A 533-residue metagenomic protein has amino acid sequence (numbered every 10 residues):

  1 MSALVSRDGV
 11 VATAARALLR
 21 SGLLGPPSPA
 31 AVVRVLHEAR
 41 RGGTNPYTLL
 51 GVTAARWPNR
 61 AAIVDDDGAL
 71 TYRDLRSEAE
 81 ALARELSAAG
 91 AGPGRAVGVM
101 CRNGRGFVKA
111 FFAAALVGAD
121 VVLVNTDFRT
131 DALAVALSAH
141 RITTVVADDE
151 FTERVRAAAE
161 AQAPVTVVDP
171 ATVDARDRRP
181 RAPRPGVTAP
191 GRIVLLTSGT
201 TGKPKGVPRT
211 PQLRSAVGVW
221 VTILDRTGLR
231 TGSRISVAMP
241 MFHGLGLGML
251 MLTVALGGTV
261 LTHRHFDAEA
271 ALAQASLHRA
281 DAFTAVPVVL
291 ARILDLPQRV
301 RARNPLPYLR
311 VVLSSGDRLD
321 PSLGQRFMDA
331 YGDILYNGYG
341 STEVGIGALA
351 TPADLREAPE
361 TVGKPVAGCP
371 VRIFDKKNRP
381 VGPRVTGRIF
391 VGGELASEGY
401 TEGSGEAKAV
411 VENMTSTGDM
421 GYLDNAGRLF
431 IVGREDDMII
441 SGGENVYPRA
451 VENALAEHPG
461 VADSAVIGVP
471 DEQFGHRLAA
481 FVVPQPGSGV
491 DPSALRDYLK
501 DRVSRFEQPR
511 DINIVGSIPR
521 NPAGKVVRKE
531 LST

Functional and structural regions predicted by a protein language model:
G42, G68, A83-F128, N445: Conserved AMP-binding/adenylate-forming
T71-R73, R192-G218: Conserved AMP-binding A3 loop
R76-A81, V207-R230: Conserved structural elements of the adenylate-forming
R84, F283, G393, E398-G399 (+5 more regions): AMP-binding/adenylate-forming catalytic core of the ANL superfamily
R178-L196, K203, G228-R234: Conserved pre-ATP/AMP-binding loop-to-beta segment of ANL
G199, D281-T284, Q298-E357, P370: Gly/Ser/Thr-rich phosphate-binding loop
V217-R234, F242-A282, L296: Conserved AMP-binding/adenylation subdomain of ANL enzymes
P365-G368, R379-A409, E444-V446, N453: Conserved ATP/PPi-binding loop(s) of AMP-dependent carboxylate-activating enzymes
